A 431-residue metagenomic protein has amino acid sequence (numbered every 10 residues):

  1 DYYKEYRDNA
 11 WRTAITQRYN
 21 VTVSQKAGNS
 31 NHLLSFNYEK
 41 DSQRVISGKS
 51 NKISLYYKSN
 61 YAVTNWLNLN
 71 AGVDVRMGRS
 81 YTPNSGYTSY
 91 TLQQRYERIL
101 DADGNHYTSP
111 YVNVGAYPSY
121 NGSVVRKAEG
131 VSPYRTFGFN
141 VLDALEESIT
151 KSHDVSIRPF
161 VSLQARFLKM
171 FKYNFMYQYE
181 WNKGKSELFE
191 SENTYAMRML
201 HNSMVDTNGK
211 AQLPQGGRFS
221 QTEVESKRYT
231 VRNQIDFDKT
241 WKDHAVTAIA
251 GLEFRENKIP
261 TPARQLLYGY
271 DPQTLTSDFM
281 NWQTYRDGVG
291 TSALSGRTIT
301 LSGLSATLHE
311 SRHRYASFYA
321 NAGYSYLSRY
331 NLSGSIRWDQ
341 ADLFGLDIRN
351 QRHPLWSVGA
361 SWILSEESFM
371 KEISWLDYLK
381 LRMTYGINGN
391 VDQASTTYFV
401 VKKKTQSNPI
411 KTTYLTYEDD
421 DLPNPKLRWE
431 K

Functional and structural regions predicted by a protein language model:
D1, Q43-G48, S54, K58-S156 (+4 more regions): Surface-exposed loop/interface segments of Gram-negative outer-membrane beta-barrel transport/assembly proteins
Y2-Y6: Short Pro/Gly-enriched beta-strand edge/turn motifs at strand-loop
N9-A10, S374: C-terminal beta-signal and adjacent terminal beta-strands/loops of Gram-negative outer-membrane beta-barrel proteins
A10, R18-K40, Y56-A62, N70-G72 (+2 more regions): Predominantly transmembrane beta-strands of Gram-negative outer membrane beta-barrel pores used for transport
I15, V21-Q25, L55-Y61, P159-A165 (+4 more regions): Residues on the lipid-exposed face of transmembrane beta-strands in outer-membrane beta-barrel proteins
F36-S42, S333-F344: Transmembrane beta-strand segments that form the barrel wall of outer-membrane beta-barrel proteins
Q164, L168-K169, E430-K431: Long hydrophobic segments that form regular secondary structure
S311-I336, H353-I363, Y414-T416, W429: Hydrophobic, well-ordered secondary-structure scaffolds
